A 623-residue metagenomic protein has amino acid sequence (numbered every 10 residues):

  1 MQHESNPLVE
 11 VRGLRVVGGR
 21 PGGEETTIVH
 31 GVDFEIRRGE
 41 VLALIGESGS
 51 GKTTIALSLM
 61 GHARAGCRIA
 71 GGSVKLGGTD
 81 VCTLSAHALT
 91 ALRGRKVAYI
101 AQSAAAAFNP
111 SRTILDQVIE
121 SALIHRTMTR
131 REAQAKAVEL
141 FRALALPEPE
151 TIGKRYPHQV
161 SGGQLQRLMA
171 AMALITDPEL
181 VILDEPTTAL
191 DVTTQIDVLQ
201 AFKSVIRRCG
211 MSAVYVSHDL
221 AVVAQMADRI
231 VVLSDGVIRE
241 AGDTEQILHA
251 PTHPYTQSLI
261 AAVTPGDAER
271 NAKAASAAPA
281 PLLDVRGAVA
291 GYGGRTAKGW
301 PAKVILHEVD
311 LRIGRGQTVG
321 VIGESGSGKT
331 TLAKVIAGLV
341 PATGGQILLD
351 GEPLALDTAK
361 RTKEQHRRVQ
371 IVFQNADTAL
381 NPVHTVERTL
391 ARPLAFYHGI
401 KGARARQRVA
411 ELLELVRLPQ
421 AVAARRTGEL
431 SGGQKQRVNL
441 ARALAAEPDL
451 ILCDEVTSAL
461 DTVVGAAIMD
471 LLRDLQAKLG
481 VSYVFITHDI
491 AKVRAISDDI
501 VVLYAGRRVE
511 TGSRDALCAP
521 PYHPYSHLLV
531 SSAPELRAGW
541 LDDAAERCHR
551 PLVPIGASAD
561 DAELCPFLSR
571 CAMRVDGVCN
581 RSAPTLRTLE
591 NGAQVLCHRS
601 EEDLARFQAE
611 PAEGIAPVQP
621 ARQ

Functional and structural regions predicted by a protein language model:
P7, E25, E150, T244-D284 (+2 more regions): Charged, flexible cofactor/metal-binding loops and thiol motifs
E47, L190, T194-D267, L460-D542: P-loop NTP-binding/switch modules centered on Walker-like glycine-rich loops
M60, R64, A337: Helix-to-loop junction immediately C-terminal to a conserved catalytic motif
R68, V81-A98, D116, I124 (+8 more regions): ABC ATPase NBD coupling module
E132-T151, R404-A421, V530-S531: Conserved ABC ATPase "signature" region
R155-V160, Q164, R426-L430, Q434: Conserved ABC ATPase signature
L168, A173-L174, L444: ABC ATPase C-loop
D177, E447: Conserved catalytic motifs of ABC-family nucleotide-binding domains
